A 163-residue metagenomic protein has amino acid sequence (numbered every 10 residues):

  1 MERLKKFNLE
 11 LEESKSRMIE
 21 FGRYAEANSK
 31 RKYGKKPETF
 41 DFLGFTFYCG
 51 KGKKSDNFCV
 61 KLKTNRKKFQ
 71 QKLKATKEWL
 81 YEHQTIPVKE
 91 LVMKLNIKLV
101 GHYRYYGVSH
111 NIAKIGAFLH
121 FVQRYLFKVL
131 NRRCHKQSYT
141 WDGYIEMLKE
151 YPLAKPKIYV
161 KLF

Functional and structural regions predicted by a protein language model:
M1-F163: Non-catalytic terminal/accessory segments
